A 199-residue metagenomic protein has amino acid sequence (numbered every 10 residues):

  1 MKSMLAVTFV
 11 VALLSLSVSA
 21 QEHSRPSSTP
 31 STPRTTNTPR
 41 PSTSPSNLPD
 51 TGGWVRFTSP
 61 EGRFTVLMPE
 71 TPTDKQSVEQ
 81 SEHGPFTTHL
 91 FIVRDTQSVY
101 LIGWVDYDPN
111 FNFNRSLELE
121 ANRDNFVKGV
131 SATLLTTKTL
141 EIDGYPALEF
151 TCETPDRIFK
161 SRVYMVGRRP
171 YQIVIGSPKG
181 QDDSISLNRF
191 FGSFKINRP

Functional and structural regions predicted by a protein language model:
M1-L5, Q21: Positively charged n-region of N-terminal signal peptides that target proteins for export
A6-S15: Bacterial N-terminal signal peptides
L16-A20: Sec/Tat signal peptide C-region and signal peptidase I cleavage site
Q21-N47: N-terminal propeptides/low-complexity segments immediately following signal peptides in secreted or periplasmic proteins
S44-T87, E141-I142, N188-P199: N-terminal "mature-domain start" segment
P60, P69-D74, R115-L134, Y171-P199: Surface-exposed amphipathic alpha-helical segments
L67-F91, N122-G167: Signature of long, low-cysteine stretches enriched in small and polar/charged residues
T88-L117, Q172-V174: A short acidic-to-branched-hydrophobic micro-motif
